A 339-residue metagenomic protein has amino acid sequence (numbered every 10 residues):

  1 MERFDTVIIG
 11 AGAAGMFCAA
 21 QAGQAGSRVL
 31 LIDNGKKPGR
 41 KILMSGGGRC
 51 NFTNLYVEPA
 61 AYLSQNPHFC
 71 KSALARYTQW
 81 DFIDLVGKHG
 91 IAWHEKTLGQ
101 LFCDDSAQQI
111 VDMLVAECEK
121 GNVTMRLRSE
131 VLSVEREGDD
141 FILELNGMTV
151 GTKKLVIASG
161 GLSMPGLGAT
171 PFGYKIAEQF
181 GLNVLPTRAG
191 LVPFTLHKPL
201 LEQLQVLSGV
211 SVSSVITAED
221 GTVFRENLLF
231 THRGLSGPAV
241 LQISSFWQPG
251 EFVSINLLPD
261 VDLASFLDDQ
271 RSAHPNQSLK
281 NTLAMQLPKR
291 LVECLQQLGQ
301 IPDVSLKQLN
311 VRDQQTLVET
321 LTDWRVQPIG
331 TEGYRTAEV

Functional and structural regions predicted by a protein language model:
E2-F4, L145-K154, V223-R225: Core beta-strand elements of the Rossmann-like FAD/NAD(P) dinucleotide-binding domain in flavoenzyme oxidoreductases
F4-L31: N-terminal Rossmann-like FAD-binding beta1-loop-alpha1 element of flavoenzymes
V7-I9, V131, V150-G166, A177-E178 (+1 more regions): Short hydrophobic core segments
N34-T124: Conserved N-terminal/central alpha/beta ligand/cofactor-binding core
K36-P38, L43-M44, F52-P59, A92 (+2 more regions): An anion/pyrophosphate-binding glycine-rich loop and adjacent beta-alpha core in soluble alpha-beta enzymes
L127, C294-V339: A glycine-rich dinucleotide-binding beta-alpha-beta segment and adjacent secondary-structure elements that constitute
L127-D140: A conserved short coil-to-beta-strand element within the FAD-binding core of flavoproteins
K154-K198: Glycine-rich loop(s) and the adjacent beta-strand/alpha-helix scaffold that form part
